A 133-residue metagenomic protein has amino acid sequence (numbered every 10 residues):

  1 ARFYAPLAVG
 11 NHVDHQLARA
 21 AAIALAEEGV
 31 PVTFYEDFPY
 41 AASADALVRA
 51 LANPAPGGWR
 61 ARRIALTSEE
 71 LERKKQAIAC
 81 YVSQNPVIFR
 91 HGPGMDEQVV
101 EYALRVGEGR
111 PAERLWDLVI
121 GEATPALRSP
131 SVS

Functional and structural regions predicted by a protein language model:
A1-R2: Structural motif
A5-N11, A61: Surface-exposed cleft-lining segments at the edges of enzyme active sites
G10-V13, A42: Active-site environment of divalent metal-dependent phosphoester hydrolases
Q16-I23: Charged helix-capping and loop-helix junction motifs
E28-S133: The feature marks non-catalytic terminal segments
